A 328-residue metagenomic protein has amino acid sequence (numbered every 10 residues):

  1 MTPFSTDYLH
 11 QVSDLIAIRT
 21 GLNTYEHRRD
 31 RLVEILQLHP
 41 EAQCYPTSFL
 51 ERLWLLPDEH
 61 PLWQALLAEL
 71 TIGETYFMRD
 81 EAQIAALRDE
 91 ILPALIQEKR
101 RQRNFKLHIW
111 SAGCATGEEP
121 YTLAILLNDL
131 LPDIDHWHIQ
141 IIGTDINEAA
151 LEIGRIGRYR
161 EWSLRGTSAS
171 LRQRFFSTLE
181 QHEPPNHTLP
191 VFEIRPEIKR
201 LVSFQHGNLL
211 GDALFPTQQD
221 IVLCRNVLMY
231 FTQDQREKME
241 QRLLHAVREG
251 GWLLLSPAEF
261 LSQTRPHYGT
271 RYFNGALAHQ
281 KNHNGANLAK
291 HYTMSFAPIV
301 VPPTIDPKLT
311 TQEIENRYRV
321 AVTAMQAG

Functional and structural regions predicted by a protein language model:
M1-F105: A short N-terminal interaction module
N104-G117, T122, Q140-I142: Conserved class I S-adenosyl-L-methionine
A112, D133, W137-L223, V227-Y230 (+1 more regions): Extended basic-aromatic, gly/pro-enriched interface segments that bind polyanionic ligands
T116-I134: Conserved SAM-binding loop of SAM-dependent methyltransferases across substrates and taxa, primarily the Class I
E237-E249: A short glycine-rich, Lys/Arg-flanked "PGG" loop and its adjoining helix->strand segment in the class I
E249-P257: Conserved beta-strand signature within the Rossmann-like core of class I S-adenosyl-L-methionine
G269-T304: Core SAM-dependent methyltransferase catalytic element
P303-G328: Alpha-helical segment of the N-proximal tetratricopeptide repeat
